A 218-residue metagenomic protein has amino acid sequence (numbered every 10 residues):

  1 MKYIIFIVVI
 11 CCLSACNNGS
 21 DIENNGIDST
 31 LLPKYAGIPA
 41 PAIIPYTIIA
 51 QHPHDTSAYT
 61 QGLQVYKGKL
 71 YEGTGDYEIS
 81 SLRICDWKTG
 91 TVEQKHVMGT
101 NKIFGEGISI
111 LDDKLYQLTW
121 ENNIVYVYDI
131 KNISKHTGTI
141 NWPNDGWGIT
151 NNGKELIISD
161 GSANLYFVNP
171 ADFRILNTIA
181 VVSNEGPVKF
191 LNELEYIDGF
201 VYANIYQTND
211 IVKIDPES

Functional and structural regions predicted by a protein language model:
C12-A15: C-terminal motif of bacterial Sec signal peptides marking the signal peptidase cleavage site
N17-Y35: Short, low-complexity, disordered segments immediately C-terminal to signal peptides in bacterial exported proteins
K34-S57, W87-Q94: A short helix->beta-strand "capping" segment at the edge of beta-propeller domains
I49-S81, V97-S109, W147: Beta-strand-rich domains and repeat architectures in extracellular enzymes and scaffolds, especially beta-propellers
Q51-T56, H96-N101, T137-N144, I179-G186: Surface loop/turn motifs at the tips and blade-to-blade linkers of beta-strand repeat domains
K67-G68, D112-D113, G153-K154, D198-G199: Short coil/turn segments that connect the beta-strands within blades of beta-propeller domains
E72-D76, L115-N122, I158-S162, A203-Q207: Conserved beta-strand positions in repeat-built beta-propeller and related beta-rich domains
C85-G90, D129-I133, P170-F173, D215-S218: Short loop/turn segments that connect beta-strands within beta-propeller blades
